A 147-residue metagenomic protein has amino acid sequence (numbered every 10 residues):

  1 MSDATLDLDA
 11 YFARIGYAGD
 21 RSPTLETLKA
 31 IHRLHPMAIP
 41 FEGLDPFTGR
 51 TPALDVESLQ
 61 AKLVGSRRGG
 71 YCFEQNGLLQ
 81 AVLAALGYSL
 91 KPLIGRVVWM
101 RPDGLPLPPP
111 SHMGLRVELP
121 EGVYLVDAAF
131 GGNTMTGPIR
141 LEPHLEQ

Functional and structural regions predicted by a protein language model:
S2-R67: Secondary-structure boundary elements
T27-L28, L44-F47, T51, D55-Q60 (+5 more regions): Generic preference for flexible, low-structure residues
G77, A81-E146: Hydrophobic/aromatic-rich core segments of domains that either
